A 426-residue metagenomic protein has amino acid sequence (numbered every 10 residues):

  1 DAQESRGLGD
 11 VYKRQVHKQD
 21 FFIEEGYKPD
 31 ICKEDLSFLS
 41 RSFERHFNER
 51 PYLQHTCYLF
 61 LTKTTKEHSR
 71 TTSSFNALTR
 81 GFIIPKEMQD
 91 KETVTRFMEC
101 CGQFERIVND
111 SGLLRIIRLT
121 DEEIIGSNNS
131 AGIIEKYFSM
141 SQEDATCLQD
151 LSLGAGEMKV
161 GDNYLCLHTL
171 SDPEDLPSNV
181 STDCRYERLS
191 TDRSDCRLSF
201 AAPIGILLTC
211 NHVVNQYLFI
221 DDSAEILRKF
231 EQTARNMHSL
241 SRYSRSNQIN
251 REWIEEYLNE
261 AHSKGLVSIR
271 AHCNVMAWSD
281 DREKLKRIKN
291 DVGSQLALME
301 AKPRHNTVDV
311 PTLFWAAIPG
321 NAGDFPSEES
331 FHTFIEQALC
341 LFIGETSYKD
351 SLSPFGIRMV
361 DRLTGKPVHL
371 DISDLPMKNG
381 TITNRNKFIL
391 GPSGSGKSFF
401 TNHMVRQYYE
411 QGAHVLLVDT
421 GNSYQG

Functional and structural regions predicted by a protein language model:
D1-R6, F355-G426: Glycine-rich phosphate-binding loop of nucleotide-binding enzymes
D1-T346: Extended, folded cores of ATP/NTP-driven motor/assembly subunits in large transport and secretion machines
V267, K349-L352, D361-T364: A short catalytic or substrate-binding loop motif that flags glycine-/basic-rich loops and adjacent residues that bind
I343-I357: Flexible, glycine/threonine-enriched loop-and-boundary segments that flank and lead into catalytic domains of large
